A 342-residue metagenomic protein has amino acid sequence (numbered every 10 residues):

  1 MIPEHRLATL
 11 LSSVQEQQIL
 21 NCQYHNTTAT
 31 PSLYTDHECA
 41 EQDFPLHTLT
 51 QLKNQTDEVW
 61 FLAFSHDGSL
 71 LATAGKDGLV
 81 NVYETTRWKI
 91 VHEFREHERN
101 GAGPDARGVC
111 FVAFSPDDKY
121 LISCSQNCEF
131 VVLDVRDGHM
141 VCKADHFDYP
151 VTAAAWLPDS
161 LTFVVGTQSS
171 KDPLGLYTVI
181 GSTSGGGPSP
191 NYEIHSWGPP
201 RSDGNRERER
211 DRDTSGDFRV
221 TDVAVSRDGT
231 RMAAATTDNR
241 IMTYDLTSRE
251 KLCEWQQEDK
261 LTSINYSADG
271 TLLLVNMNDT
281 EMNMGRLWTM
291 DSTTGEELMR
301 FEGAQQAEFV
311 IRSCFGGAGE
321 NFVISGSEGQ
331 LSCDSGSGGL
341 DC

Functional and structural regions predicted by a protein language model:
M1-C342: WD40-repeat beta-propeller superdomains and closely related acidic/aromatic-rich repeat-like regions
